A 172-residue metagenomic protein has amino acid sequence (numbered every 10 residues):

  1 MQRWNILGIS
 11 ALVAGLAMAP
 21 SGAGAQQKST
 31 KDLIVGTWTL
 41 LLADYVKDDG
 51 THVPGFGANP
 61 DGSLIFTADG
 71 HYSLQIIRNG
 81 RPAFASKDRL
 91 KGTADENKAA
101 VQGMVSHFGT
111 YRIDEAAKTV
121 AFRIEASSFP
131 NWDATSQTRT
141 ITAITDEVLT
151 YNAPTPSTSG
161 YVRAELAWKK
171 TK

Functional and structural regions predicted by a protein language model:
M1-A11: Bacterial N-terminal signal peptides that target proteins for export
Q2-R3, A17-A19: N-terminal targeting/docking segments
I9-L12, M18-K172: Lipid interaction determinants
